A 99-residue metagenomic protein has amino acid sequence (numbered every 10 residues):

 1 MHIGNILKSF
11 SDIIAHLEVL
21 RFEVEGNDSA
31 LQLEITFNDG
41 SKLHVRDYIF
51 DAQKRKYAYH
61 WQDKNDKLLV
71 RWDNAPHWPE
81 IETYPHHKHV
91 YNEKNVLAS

Functional and structural regions predicted by a protein language model:
M1-D51, R55-K56: Negatively charged, low-complexity tracts enriched in Asp/Glu with abundant Ser/Thr
E34-F37, T83, V96: Short amphipathic alpha-helical patches
D39, H44-R46, W72-P76, K94: Basic nucleic-acid-binding interfaces
A58-P85: Mid-chain, well-packed structural core segment of small domains
H86-Y91: Acidic, two-metal ion nucleic-acid-processing modules in DNA metabolism proteins
E93-S99: Well-ordered alpha/beta subsegment
